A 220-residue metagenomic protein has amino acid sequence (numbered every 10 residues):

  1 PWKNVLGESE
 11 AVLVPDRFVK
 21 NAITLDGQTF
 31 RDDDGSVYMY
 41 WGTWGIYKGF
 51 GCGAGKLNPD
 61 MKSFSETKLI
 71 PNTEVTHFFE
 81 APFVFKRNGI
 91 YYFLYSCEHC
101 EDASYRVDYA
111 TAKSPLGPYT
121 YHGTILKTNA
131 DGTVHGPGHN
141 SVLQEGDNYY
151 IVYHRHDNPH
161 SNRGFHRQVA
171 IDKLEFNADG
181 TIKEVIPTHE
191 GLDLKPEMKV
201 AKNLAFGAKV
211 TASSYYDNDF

Functional and structural regions predicted by a protein language model:
P1-F220: Carbohydrate-active catalytic/glycan-binding domains of CAZyme proteins, especially the secreted or lumenal ectodomains
